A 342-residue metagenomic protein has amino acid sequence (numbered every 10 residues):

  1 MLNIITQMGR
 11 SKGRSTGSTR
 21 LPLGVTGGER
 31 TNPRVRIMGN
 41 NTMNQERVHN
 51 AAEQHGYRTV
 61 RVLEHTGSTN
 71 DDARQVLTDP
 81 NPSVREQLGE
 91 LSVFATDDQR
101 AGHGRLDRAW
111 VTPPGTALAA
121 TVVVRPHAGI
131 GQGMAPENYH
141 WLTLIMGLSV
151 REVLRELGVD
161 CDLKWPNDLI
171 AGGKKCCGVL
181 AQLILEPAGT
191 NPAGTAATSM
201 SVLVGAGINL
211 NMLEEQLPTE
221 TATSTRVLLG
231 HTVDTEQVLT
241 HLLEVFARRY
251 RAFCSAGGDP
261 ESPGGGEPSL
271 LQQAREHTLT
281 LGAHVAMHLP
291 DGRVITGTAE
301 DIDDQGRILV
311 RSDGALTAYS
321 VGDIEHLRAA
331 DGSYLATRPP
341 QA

Functional and structural regions predicted by a protein language model:
M1-G13, S18: Extreme N-terminal basic, low-complexity initiation segments that serve as generic localization/processing leaders
N3, R20-L23, H55, V159: Residue-level detector of alpha-helix boundary/anchor positions
I5, G28-E156, K175-C177, Q182-L185 (+2 more regions): N-terminal lobe of the biotin/lipoate ligase/transferase fold
G9-R10, T19, G24, L185 (+1 more regions): Intrinsic structural disorder/low-complexity segments
R14, S18-V25, E29-P33: Intrinsically disordered, low-complexity segments enriched in serine/threonine/proline/glycine and often basic
E29-N40, H127-C161, A171-A342: Long, positively charged amphipathic alpha-helical accessory segments at protein N-termini or as interdomain linkers
